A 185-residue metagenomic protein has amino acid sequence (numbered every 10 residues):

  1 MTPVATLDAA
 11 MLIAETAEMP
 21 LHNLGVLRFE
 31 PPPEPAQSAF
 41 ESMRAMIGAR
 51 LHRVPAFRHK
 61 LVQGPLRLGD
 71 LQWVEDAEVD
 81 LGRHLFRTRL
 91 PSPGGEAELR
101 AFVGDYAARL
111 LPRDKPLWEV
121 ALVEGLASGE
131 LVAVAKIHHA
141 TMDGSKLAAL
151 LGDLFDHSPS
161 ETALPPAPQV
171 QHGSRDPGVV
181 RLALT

Functional and structural regions predicted by a protein language model:
M1-T185: Non-catalytic N-terminal regions of enzymes
